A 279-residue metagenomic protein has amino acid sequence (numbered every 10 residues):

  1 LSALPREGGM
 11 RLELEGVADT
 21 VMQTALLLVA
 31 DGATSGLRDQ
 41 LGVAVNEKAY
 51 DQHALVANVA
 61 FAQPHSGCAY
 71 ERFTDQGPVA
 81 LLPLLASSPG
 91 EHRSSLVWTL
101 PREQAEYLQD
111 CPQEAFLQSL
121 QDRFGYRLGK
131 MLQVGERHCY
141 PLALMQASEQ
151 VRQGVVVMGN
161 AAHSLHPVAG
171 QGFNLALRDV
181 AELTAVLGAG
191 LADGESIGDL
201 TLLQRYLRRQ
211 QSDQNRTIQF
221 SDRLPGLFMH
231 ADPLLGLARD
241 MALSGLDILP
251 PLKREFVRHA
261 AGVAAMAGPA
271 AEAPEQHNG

Functional and structural regions predicted by a protein language model:
S2-P5, R11-V21, L26-R137: Conserved FAD-binding catalytic core of PHBH/FMO-like flavoproteins
R6-E7, M145: Active-site metal-binding core of divalent-cation-utilizing nuclease and nuclease-like domains
G32, R102, A162-H163, D222: Alpha-helix/helix-capping structural signal
E47, S88, Q150, L175 (+1 more regions): A generic short alpha-helical patch detector that favors 3-5-residue windows in or near N-terminal regions
E106-G198: FAD/FMN-dependent oxidoreductases across multiple families
A185-G279: C-terminal helical "tail/cap" subdomain of flavin- and related membrane-associated enzymes
